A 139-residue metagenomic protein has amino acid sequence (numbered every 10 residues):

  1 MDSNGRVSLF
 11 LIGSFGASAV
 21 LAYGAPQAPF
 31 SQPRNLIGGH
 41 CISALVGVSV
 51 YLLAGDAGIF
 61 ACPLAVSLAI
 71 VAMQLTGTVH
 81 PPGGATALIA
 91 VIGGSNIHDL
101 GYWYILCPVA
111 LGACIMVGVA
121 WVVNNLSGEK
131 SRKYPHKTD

Functional and structural regions predicted by a protein language model:
M1-S67, L100-A110, C114-D139: Alpha-helical transmembrane segments and their membrane-interface boundaries that form or gate the permeation pathway
G24, I89-L100: Interfacial segments of multi-pass membrane proteins
Q27-N35, M73-G84: Membrane-helix interface "capping/anchor" motifs
G55, M73, G77-T78, G94-S95 (+1 more regions): Alpha-helix capping at helix-to-loop junctions
C62-M73, L88-A90: Alpha-helical transmembrane segments of integral membrane proteins
